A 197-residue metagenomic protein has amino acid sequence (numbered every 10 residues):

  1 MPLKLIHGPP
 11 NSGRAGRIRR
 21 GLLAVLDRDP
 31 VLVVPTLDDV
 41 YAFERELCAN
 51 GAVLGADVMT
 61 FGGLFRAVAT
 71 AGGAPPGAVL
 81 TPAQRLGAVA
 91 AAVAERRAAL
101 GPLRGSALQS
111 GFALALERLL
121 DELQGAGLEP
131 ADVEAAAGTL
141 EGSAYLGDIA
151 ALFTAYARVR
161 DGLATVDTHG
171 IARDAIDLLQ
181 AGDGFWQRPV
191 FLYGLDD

Functional and structural regions predicted by a protein language model:
M1-L3, L54, R188-P189: Generic structural motif recognizing short loop/turn segments at the entrances and edges of beta-strands
P2-L47: Glycine-rich P-loop/Walker A and Walker A-like loops and their local beta1-loop-alpha1 context in P-loop NTPases
H7-G13, V166-T168, G194-L195: Short, flexible loop segments at the rims of nucleotide/cofactor-binding pockets, characterized by
I18, D38-A42, L47-F185: Basic/charged alpha-beta structural segments of nucleotide/phosphate-handling enzymes
V31, D57, P189-F191: A structural signal for isolated positions on well-ordered beta-strands in alpha/beta enzyme cores
F185-D197: Conserved P-loop NTPase "ATPase switch" module shared by AAA+ and STAND
